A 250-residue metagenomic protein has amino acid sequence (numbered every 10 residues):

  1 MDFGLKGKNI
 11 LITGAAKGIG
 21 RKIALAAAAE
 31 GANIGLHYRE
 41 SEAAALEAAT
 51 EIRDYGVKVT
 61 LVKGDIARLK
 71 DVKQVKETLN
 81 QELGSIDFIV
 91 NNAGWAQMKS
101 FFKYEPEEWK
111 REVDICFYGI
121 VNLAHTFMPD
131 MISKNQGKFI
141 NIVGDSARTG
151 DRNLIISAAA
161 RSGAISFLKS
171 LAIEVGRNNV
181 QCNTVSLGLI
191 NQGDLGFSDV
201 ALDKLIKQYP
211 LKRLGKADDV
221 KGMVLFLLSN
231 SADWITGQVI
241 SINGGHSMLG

Functional and structural regions predicted by a protein language model:
A16-K17: Conserved glycine-rich cofactor-binding loop
S100-F102, E108-V113, L195, L205: Substrate-binding pocket helix/loop in short-chain dehydrogenase/reductase
P129, I173-E174, D233: Alpha-helical segment proximal to the catalytic Tyr-Lys
I140-A164, L168-R177, L189: Catalytic loop of short-chain dehydrogenase/reductase
T149, D203, L225, T236-G250: Short C-terminal tail/terminal secondary-structure segment of NAD(P)H-dependent dehydrogenase/reductase domains
G176, Q181, I235-G237: Short, small/polar-rich loop/turn modules that mediate ligand/substrate recognition or access, typified
Y209-V220, S231: A conserved structural motif in NAD(P)-dependent oxidoreductases
